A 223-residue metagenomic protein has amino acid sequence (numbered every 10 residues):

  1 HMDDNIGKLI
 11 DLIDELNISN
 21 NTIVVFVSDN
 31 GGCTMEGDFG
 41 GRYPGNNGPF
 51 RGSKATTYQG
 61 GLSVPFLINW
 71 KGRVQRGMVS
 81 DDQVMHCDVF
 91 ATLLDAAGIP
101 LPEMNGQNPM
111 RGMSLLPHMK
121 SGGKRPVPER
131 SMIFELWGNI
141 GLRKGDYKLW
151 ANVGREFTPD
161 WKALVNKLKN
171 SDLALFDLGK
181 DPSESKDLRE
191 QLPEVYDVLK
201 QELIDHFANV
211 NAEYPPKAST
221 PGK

Functional and structural regions predicted by a protein language model:
H1-D38: Metal-dependent active-site segment of extracytoplasmic phospho-/sulfohydrolases and closely related
H1-K8, N17, G45, D88 (+7 more regions): Extracytoplasmic/secreted proteins, especially bacterial periplasmic and envelope-associated proteins
I6, I23-S28, F66-L67, V89-L94 (+1 more regions): Beta-strand elements within well-structured catalytic alpha/beta cores of enzymes that handle phosphate/sulfate esters
I18-V24, V64, P128-E129, K144-Y147: Loop/turn elements at helix/coil->beta-strand transitions in domains of secreted/extracellular proteins
G32-T57, V74-M78, D82, C87-A174 (+2 more regions): C-terminal cap/loop subdomain of S1 sulfatases and analogous C-terminal strand-loop tails that border
S63-P65, D172: Short glycine-rich loop/turn motifs
P128, L203-K217: Bilobed periplasmic-binding protein-like "clamshell/Venus-flytrap" ligand-binding domains
D181: Intrinsically disordered, low-complexity polar regions and short flexible loop motifs
